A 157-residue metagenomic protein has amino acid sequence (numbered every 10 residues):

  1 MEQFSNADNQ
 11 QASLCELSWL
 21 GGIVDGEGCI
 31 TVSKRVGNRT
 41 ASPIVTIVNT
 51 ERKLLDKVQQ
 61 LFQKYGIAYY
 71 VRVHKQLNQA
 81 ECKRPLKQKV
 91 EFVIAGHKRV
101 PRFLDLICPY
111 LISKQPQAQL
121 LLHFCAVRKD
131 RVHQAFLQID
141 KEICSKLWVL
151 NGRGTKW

Functional and structural regions predicted by a protein language model:
M1-W157: Internal intein/HINT superfamily modules and their associated LAGLIDADG
